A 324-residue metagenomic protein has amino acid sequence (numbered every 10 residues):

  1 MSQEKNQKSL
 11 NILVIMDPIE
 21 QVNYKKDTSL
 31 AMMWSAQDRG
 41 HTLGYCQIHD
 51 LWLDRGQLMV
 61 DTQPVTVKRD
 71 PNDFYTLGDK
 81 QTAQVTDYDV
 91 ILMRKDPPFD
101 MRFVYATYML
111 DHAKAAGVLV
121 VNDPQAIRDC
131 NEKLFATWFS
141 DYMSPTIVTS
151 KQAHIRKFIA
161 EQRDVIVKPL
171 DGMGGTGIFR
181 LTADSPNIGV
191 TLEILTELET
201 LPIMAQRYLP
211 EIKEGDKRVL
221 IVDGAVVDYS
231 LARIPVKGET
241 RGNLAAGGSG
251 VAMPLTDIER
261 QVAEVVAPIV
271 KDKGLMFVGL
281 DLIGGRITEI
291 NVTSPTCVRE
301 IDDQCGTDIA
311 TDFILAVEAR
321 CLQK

Functional and structural regions predicted by a protein language model:
K8-L10, M16, V22-K25, K237 (+1 more regions): ATP-dependent carboxylate activation and anion-phosphoryl transfer catalytic cores that bind Mg-ATP to form
V14, L92-M93, Q206: Redox-cofactor binding/interface segments in oxidoreductases and associated redox assembly factors
M16-K25, W34, H41, W52-L58 (+4 more regions): Charge-biased, low-complexity intrinsically disordered regions
P18, K95-P98, L170-G172, P295: Short glycine-rich anion-binding loops that position phosphate/pyrophosphate groups of nucleotides and phosphorylated
Q21-V22, K26-V148: Conserved N-proximal alpha/beta basic substrate-recognition cap immediately N-terminal to, or forming the N-lobe
Q37, K114, I159-A160, K271: Anion (oxyanion) recognition and catalysis
D141-R163: Rossmann-like NAD(P)H-binding beta-loop-alpha module
A153, A160-D164, G174-R260, V270: Phosphate-binding site of ATP-dependent enzymes
